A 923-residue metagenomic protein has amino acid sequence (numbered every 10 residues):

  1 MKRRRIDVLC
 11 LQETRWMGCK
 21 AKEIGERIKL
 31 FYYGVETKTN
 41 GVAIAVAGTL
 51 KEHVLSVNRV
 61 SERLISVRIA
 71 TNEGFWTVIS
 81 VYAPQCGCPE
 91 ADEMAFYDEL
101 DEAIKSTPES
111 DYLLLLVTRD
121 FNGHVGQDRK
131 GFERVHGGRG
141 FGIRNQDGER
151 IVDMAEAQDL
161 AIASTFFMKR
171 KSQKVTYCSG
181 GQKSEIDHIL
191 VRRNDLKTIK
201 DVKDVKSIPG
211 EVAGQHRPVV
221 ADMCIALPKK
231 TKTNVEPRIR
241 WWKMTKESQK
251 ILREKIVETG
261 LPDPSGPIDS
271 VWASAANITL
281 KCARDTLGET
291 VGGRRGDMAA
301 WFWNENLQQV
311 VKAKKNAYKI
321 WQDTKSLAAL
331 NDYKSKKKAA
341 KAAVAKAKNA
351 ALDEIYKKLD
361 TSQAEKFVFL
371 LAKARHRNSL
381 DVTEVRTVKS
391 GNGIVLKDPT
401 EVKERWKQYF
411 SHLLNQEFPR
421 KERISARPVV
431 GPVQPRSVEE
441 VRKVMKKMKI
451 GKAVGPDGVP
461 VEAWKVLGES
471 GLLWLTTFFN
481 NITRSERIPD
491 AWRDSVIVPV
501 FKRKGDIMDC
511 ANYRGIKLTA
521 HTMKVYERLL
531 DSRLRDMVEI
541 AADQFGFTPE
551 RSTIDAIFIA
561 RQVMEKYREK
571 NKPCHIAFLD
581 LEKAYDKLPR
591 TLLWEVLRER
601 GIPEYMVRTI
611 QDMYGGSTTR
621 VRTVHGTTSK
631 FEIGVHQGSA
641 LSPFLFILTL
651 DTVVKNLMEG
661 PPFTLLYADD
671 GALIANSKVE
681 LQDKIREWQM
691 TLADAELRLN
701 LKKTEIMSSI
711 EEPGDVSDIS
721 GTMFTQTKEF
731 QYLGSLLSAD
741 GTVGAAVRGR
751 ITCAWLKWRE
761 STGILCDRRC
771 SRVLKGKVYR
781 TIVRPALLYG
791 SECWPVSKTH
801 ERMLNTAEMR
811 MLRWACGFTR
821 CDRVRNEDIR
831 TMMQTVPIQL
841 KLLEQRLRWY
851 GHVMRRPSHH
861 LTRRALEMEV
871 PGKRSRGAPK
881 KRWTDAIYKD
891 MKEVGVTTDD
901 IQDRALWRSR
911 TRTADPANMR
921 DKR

Functional and structural regions predicted by a protein language model:
M1-A342, N349, D353, K357 (+8 more regions): A shared catalytic/ligand-binding motif for oxyanion handling
L9, P228, K232, M244 (+14 more regions): Surface-exposed loop/turn segments and immediately adjacent short secondary-structure elements within folded domains
C19-I28, F167-S184, G431, L697-K728 (+2 more regions): Short, conserved micro-motifs composed of acidic
Y82, F410, R427-F644: Conserved pre-catalytic core of RNA-dependent polymerases
Y82, H216, G455, D494-I497 (+15 more regions): Catalytic palm active-site di-aspartate
C88-A91, G126-R144, K583-R600, G671-A695 (+3 more regions): Catalytic palm subdomain of template-directed nucleic-acid polymerases, centered on the conserved carboxylate motif
T107-L115, L530-F545, P643-I674: Active-site palm subdomain of RNA-directed nucleic acid polymerases
R240-R284, Q309, N316, G721-W794 (+1 more regions): Basic, alpha-helical interaction scaffolds
